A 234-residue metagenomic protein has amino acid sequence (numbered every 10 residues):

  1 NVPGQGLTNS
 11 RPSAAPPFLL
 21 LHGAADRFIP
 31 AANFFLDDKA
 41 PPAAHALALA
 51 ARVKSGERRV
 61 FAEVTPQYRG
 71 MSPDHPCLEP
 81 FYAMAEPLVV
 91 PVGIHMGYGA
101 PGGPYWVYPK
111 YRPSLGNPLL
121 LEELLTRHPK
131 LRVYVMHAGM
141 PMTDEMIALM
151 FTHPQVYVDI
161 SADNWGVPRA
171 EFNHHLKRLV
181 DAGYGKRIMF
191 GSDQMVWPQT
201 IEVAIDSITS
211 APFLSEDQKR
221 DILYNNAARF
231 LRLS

Functional and structural regions predicted by a protein language model:
N1-G4, Y184-M189, P198-S234: Mid-to-C-terminal alpha-helical segments outside catalytic/metal-binding sites
N1-P80, M84, L88, T209: Mid-domain alpha/beta scaffold segments of enzyme catalytic cores
R11-A15, L115-L119, E202-I205: Short, surface-exposed alpha-helical segments at coil->helix boundaries
H22-F28, D38, R59-V60, D74-M189: Catalytic pocket-lining loop regions of alpha/beta-barrel enzymes, especially the amidohydrolase/enolase/GH5 lineages
L49-A51, H137, D193, R232: Low-complexity, Gly/Pro
P66, Y98, I222: Residue-level "edge-of-site" marker
M140, Q194-W197: Short glycine-enriched loops at secondary-structure junctions
